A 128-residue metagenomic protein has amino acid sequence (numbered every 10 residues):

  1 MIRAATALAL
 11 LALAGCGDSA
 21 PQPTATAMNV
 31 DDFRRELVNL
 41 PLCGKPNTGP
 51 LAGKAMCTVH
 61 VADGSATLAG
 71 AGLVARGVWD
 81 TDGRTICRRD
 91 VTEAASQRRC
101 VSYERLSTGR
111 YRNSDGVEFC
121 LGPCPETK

Functional and structural regions predicted by a protein language model:
M1-A14: Sec-dependent bacterial lipoprotein signal peptides
C16-K128: Lipid interaction determinants
